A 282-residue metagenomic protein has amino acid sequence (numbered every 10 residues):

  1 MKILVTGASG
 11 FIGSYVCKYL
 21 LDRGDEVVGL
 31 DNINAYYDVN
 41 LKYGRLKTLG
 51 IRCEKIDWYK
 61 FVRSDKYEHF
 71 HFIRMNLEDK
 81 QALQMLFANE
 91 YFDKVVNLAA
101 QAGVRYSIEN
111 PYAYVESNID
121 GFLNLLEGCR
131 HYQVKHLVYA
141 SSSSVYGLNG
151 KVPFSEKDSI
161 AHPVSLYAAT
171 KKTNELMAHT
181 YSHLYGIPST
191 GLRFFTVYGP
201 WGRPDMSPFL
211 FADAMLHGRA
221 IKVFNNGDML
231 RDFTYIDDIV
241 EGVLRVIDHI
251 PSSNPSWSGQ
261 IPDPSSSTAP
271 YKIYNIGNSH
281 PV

Functional and structural regions predicted by a protein language model:
M1-V197, I247: N-terminal Rossmann-like NAD(P)+-binding domain of SDR-like oxidoreductases, especially those catalyzing
V27, K222, Y271: Hydrophobic "anchor" residues on beta-strands that sit immediately upstream of conserved functional sites
K66-Y67, H217, P270: A short, polar/charged loop/turn motif at coil->beta-strand junctions and beta-hairpin connectors
A99, T268-Y271: Alpha-helix N-cap/N′ positions at the starts of helices
K151-P153, L176-S266, S279-P281: NAD(P)-dependent short-chain dehydrogenase/reductase
D158, Y271-I273: Short, solvent-exposed beta-strand edge segments and adjacent coil->beta transition regions
I276: Conserved metal-phosphate-binding beta-hairpin within the catalytic cores of diverse ATP-dependent phosphoryl-transfer
